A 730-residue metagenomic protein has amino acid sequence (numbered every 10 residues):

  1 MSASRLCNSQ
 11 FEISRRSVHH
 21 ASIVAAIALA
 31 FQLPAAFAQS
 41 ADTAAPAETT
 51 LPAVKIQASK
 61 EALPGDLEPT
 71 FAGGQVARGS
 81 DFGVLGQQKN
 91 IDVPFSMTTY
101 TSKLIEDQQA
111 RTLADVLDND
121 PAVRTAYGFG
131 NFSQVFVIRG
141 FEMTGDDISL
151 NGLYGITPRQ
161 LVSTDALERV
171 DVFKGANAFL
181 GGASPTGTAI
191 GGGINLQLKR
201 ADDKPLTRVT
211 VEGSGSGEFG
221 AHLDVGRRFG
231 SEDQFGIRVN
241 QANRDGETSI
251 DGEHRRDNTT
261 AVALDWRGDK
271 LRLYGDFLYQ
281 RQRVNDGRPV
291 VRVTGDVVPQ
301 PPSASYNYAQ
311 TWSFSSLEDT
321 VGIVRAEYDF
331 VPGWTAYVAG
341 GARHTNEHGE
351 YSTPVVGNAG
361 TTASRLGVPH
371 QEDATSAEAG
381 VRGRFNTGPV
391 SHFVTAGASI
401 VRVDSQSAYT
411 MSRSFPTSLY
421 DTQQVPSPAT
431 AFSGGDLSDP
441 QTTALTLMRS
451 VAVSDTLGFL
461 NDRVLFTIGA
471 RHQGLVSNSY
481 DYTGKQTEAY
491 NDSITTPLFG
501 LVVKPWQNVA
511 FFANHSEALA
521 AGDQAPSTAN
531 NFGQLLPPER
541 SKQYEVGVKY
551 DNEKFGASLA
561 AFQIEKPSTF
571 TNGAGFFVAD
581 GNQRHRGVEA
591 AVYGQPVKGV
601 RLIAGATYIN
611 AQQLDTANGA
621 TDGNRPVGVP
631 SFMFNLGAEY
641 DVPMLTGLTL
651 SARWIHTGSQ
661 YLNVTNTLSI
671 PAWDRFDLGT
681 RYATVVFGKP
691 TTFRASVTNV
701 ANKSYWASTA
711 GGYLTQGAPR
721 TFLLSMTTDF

Functional and structural regions predicted by a protein language model:
P52-K204, V546, G711: Acidic, small-polar-rich N-terminal luminal/periplasmic segments of exported/outer-membrane proteins
D165-E168, N177-T260, W266-R272, T320 (+1 more regions): Outer-membrane beta-barrel translocator/receptor signature
R244-T248, A261-D329, A342-E372, F415-P440 (+2 more regions): Acidic/polar loop-and-plug regions of large Gram-negative outer-membrane beta-barrel proteins
D265, E372, S391-V403, T442-K566 (+2 more regions): Structural signature of Gram-negative outer-membrane beta-barrels, strongest in the C-terminal barrel of TonB-dependent
R283-D296, R402-Y409, L498, V502-E545 (+6 more regions): Surface-exposed extracellular loop regions of Gram-negative outer-membrane beta-barrel proteins, predominantly
R325-G341, T345-T353, P537-Q595, L602 (+1 more regions): Membrane-embedded beta-barrel scaffold of Gram-negative outer-membrane proteins
V394, A513, Y544, V627-F730: Conserved C-terminal beta-signal and adjacent last beta-strands/turns of outer-membrane beta-barrel proteins
L460-N461, Q563-E565, A579-V664: Gram-negative outer-membrane beta-barrel transporters
